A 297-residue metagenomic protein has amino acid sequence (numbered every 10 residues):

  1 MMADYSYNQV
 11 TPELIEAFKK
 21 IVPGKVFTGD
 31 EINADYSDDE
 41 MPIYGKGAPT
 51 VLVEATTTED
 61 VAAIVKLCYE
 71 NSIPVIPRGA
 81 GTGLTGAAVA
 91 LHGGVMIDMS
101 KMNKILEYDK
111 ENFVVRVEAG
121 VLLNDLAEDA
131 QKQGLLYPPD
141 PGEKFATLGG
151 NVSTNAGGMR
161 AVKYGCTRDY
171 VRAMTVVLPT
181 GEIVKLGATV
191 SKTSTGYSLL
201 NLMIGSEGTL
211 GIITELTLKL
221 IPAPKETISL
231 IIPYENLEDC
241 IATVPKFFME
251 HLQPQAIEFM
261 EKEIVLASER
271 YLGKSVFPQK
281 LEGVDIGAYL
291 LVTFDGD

Functional and structural regions predicted by a protein language model:
M1-K66, T82-F113, I264-Q279: N-terminal flexible segment immediately upstream of the FAD-binding catalytic core in FAD-dependent oxidoreductases
G29, R78, D98-S100, D140 (+3 more regions): Generic beta-strand/beta-sheet core signal
G45-V75, G158, E182, G211 (+2 more regions): Soluble FAD-dependent oxygen oxidases
T56, I232-N236, V292-G296: Short beta-strand-to-loop capping motifs
P77-G81, A88, M99, A119 (+1 more regions): Glycine-rich, histidine-containing beta strand-loop boundary motifs that form or position
K104-M260: FAD-binding subdomain of flavoenzyme oxidoreductases
Y197-L200, E207, E258-L281: A short helix-breaking turn/cap at a secondary-structure junction
E282-D297: A conserved active-site cap/scaffold subdomain adjacent to cofactor or substrate pockets
